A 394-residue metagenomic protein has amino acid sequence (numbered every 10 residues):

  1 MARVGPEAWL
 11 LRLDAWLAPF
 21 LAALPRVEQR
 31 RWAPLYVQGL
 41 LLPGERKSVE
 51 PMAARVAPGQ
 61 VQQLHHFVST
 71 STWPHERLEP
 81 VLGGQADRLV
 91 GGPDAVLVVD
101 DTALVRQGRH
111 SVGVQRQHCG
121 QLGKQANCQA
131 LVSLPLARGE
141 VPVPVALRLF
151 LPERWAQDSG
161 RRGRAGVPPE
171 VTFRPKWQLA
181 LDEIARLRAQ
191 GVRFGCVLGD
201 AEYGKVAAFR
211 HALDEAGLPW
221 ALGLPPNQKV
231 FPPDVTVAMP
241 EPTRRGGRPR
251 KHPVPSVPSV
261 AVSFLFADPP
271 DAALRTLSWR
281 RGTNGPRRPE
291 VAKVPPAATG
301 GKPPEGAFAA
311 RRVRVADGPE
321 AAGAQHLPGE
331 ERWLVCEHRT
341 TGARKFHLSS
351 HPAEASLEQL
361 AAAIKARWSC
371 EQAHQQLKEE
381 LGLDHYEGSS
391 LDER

Functional and structural regions predicted by a protein language model:
M1-A2, V313: Short intrinsically disordered, low-complexity coil segments enriched in acidic
A2-L198, E202-K229, T236, R244-V257: Conserved, well-structured functional cores that handle cations and Mg-NTP chemistry
W9, L13-F20, A33-V37, L64 (+9 more regions): Generic structural signal of hydrophobic/aromatic residues within well-ordered alpha-helices of folded domains
L64-H65, S111, Q115, C119 (+3 more regions): Generic secondary-structure boundary/loop-capping signal
V99, A103, Y203, H252-V254 (+1 more regions): Short amphipathic alpha-helical "interface-anchor" segments enriched in bulky aromatics
G123, A137-P169, G223-P226, V230-A366: An anionic, glycine-rich sequence signature occurring as long contiguous blocks
S389-R394: Short, contiguous acidic/charged loop-to-helix segments that flank catalytic cores in large enzymes
